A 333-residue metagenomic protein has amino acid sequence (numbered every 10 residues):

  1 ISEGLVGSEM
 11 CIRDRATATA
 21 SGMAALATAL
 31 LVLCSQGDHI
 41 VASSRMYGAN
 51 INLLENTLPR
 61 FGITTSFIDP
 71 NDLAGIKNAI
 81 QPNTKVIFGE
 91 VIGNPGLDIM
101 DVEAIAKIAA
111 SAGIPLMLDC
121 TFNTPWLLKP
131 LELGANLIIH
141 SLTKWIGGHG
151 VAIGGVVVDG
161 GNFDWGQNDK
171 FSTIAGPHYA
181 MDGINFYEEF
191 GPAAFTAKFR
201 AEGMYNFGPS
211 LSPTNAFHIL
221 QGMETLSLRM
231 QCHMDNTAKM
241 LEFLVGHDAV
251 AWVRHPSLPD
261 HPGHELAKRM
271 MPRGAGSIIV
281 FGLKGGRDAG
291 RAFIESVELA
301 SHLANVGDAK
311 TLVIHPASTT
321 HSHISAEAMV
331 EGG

Functional and structural regions predicted by a protein language model:
I1-G7, I12: Single conserved hydrophobic/aromatic residue that forms the stacking wall/gate of nucleotide- or nucleobase-binding
L5, N50, D101, W126 (+8 more regions): Solvent-exposed, flexible loop/coil residues
R13-D14, T64, V250, A300: Short coil/loop linkers at secondary-structure junctions
R15-G246: Conserved PLP-enzyme active-site core in the AAT-like
E242-V245, A249-G333: Conserved C-terminal alpha-helix-loop-beta "cap" of PLP-dependent enzymes that closes/shapes the active-site mouth
